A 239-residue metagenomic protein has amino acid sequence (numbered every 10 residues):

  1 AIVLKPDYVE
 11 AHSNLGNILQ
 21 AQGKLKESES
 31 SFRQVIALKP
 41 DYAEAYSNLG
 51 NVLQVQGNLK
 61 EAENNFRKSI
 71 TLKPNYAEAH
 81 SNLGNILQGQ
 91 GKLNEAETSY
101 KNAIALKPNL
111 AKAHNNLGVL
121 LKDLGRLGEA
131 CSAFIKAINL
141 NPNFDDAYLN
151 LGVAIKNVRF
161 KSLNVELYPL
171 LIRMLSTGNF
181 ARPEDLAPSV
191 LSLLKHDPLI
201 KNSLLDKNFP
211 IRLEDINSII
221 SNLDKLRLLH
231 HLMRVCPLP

Functional and structural regions predicted by a protein language model:
A1-P239: Alpha-helical solenoid repeat scaffolds of the TPR/TPR-like class and their adjacent stem/linker regions that mediate
